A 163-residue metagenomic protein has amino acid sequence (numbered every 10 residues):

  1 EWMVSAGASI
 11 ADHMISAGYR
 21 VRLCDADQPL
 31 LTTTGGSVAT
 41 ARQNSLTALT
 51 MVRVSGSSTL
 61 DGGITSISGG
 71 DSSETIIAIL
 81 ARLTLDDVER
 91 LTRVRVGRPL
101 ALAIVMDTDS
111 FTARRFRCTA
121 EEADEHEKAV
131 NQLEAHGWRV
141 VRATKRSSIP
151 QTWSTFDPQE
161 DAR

Functional and structural regions predicted by a protein language model:
E1-R163: Exposed, interaction-prone extracellular/peripheral surfaces
